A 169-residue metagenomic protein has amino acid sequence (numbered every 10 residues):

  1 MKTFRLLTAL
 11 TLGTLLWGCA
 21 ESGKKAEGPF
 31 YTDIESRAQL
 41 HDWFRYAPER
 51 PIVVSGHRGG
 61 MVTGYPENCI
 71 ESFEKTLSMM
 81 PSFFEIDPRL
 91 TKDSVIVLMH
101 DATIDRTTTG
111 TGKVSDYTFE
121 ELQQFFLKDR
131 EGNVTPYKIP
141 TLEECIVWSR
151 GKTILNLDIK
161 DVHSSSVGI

Functional and structural regions predicted by a protein language model:
M1-E27: Bacterial Sec-dependent N-terminal signal peptides
C19-I169: Phosphate-group recognition and catalysis centered on beta-loop-alpha active-site segments
